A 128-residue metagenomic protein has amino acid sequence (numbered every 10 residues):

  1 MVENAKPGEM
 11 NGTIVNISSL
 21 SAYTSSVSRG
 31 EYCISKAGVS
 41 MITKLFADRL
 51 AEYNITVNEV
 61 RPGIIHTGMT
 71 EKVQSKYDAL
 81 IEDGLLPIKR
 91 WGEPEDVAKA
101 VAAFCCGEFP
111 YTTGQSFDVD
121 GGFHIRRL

Functional and structural regions predicted by a protein language model:
M1-E9, A47-D48, A102, C106: Amphipathic alpha-helical dimer-interface segment in Rossmann-like NAD(P)H-dependent oxidoreductases
S19: Residue(s) in the substrate-gating loop at a strand-loop-helix junction that position the organic substrate next
T24, A102, T113-L128: Short C-terminal tail/terminal secondary-structure segment of NAD(P)H-dependent dehydrogenase/reductase domains
T24-G30, E52, K89: Active-site loop immediately N-terminal to the catalytic Tyr-X3-Lys motif of short-chain dehydrogenase/reductase
S35, T43: Active-site helix of classical SDR
D48-E52, P110: Alpha-helical segment proximal to the catalytic Tyr-Lys
R61-K72: Short, flexible catalytic-loop segment of classical short-chain dehydrogenase/reductase
L86-V97: A conserved structural motif in NAD(P)-dependent oxidoreductases
